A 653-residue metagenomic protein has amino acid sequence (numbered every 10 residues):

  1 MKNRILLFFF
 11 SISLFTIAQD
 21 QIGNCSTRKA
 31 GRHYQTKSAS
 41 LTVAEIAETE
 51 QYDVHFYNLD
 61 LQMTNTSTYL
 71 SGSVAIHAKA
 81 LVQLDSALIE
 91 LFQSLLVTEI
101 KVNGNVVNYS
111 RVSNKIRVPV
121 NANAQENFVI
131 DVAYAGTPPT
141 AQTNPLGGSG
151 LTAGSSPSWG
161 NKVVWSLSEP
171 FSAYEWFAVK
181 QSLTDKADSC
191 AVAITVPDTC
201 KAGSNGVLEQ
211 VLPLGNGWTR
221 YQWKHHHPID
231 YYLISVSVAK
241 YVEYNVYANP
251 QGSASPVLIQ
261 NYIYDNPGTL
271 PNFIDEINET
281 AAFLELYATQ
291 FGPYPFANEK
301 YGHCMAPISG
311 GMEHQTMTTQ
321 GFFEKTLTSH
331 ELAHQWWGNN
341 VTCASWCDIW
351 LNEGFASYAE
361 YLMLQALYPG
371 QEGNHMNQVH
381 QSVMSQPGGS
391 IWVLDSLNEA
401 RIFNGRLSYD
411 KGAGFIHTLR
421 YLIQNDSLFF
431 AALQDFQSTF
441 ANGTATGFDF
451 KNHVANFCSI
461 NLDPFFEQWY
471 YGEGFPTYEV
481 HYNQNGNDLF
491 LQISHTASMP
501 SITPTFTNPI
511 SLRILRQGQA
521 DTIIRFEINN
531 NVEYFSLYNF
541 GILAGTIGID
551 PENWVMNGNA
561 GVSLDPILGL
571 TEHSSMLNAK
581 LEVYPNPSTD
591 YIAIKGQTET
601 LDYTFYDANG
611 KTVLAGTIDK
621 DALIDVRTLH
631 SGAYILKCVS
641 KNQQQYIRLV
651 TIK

Functional and structural regions predicted by a protein language model:
Q19-S71, P157, L462-P464, Q468: N-terminal, polar/Ser/Thr-rich
D20-I22, A87, F92-S155, L537-F540 (+1 more regions): A surface-exposed beta-strand-loop module
I22-V43, E48, A133-Y241: Extended, low-hydrophobicity, Ser/Thr/Pro/Gly-biased non-transmembrane segments
G72, E169, Q181-S329, Y358: Hydrophobic helix-coil surface modules that form long, contiguous segments used for peptide/substrate interaction
T318-H375, L433: Zinc-dependent metallopeptidase catalytic helix centered on the HExxH motif and its immediate flanking segment
E353-G414, F440-A441: Acidic/His/Gly-enriched intrinsically disordered linker/tail segments that often contain short helix/coil "MoRF-like"
G405-L491: Amphipathic alpha-helical substructures
E572-K653: C-terminal outer-membrane/trafficking sorting elements
